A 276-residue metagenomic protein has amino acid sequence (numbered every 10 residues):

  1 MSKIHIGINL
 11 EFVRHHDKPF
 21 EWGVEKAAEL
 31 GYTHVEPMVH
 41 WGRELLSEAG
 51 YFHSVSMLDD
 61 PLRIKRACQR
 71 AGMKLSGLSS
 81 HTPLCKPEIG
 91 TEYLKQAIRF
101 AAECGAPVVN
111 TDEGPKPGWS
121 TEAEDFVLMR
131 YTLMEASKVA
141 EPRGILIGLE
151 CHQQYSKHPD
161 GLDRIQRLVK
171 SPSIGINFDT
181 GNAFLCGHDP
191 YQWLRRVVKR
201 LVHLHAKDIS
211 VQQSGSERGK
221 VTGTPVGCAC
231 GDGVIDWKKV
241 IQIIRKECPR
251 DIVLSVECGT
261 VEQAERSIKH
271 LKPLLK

Functional and structural regions predicted by a protein language model:
S2-L10, R14, V24, A28 (+4 more regions): Acidic/histidine-rich catalytic cores of soluble enzymes
F12, Y51-V55, S79-E88, C228-G231: The substrate-binding groove and active-site-proximal loops of carbohydrate-active enzymes, especially glycoside
F12-R14, V39-R43, H81-L84, E113-P117 (+4 more regions): Active-site-proximal loop/turn and secondary-structure-junction residues that shape catalytic pockets, frequently
W22-A28, H34, P61-K74, S80-I176 (+2 more regions): Active-site acidic/histidine proton-transfer and metal-coordination neighborhood in alpha/beta enzyme cores
Y32, A106, L201, P249-D251: A structural motif
E36-R63, K116-S120: Glycine-rich, proline-tolerant flexible connector loops at the mouths of alpha/beta enzymes
S255-E265: A short, acidic, flexible beta-alpha connecting loop/helix-capping segment that sits on the rim of active
A264-K276: C-terminal helical cap(s) of enzyme catalytic domains, especially alpha/beta-barrels
